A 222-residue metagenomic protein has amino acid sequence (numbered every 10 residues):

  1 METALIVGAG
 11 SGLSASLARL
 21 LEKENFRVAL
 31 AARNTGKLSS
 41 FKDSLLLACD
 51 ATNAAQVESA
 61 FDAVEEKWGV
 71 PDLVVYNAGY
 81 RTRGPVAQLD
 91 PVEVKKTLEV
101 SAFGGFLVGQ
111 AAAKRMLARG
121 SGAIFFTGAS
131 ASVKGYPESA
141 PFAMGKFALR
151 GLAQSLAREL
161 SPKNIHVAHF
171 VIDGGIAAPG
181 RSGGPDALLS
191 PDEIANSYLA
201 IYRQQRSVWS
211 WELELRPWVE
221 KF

Functional and structural regions predicted by a protein language model:
E2, V70-P71, P85, M116-A129 (+1 more regions): Active-site loop of short-chain dehydrogenase/reductase
G10-S11: Conserved glycine-rich cofactor-binding loop
K42-A55: Rossmann-fold cofactor-recognition segment
N77-R83: Conserved NAD(P)H cofactor-binding loop of Rossmann-fold oxidoreductase domains
P85-V86, E93-K95: Substrate-binding pocket helix/loop in short-chain dehydrogenase/reductase
A123-A148, A153-Q154, R158-S161: Catalytic loop of short-chain dehydrogenase/reductase
P162-A177, S182-F222: C-terminal helical subdomain
